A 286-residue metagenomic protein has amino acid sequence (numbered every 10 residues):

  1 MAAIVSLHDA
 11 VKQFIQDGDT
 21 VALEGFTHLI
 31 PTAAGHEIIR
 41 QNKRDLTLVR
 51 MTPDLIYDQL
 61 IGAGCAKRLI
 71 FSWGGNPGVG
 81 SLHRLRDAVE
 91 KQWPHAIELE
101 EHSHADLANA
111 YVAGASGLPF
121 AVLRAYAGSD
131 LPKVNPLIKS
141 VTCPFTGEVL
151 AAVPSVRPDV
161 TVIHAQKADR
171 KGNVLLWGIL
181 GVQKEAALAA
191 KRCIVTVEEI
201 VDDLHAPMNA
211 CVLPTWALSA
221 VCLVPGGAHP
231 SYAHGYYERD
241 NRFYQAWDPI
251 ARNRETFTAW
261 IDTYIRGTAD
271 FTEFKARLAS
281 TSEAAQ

Functional and structural regions predicted by a protein language model:
M1-Q286: Conserved alpha/beta enzyme-core scaffold
